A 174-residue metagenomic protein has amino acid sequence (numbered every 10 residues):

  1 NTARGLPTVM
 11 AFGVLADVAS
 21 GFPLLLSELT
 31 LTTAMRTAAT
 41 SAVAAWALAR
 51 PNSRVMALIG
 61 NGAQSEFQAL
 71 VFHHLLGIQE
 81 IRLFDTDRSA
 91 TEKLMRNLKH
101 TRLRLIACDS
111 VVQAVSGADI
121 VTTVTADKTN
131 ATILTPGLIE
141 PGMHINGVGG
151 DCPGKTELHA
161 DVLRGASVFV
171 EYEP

Functional and structural regions predicted by a protein language model:
N1-A34, A42, N52: N-terminal ligand-binding/catalytic initiation module
L48-V55, G77, E140-P141: Short helix-loop-beta connector
G60-G62: Glycine-rich Rossmann-fold phosphate-binding loop(s) that bind the pyrophosphate of adenine dinucleotide cofactors
S65-E66: N-terminal Rossmann-fold NAD(P) dinucleotide-binding loop
L75-K99, E173: NAD(P)-binding Rossmann-fold cofactor-contacting core
L103-A118: Short acidic low-complexity segments
D119, T125-D127, G149-G150: Short glycine-/small-residue-rich Rossmann-like dinucleotide-binding loops
L138-M143, G147-P174: Rossmann-fold NAD(P)-binding glycine/threonine-rich loop
